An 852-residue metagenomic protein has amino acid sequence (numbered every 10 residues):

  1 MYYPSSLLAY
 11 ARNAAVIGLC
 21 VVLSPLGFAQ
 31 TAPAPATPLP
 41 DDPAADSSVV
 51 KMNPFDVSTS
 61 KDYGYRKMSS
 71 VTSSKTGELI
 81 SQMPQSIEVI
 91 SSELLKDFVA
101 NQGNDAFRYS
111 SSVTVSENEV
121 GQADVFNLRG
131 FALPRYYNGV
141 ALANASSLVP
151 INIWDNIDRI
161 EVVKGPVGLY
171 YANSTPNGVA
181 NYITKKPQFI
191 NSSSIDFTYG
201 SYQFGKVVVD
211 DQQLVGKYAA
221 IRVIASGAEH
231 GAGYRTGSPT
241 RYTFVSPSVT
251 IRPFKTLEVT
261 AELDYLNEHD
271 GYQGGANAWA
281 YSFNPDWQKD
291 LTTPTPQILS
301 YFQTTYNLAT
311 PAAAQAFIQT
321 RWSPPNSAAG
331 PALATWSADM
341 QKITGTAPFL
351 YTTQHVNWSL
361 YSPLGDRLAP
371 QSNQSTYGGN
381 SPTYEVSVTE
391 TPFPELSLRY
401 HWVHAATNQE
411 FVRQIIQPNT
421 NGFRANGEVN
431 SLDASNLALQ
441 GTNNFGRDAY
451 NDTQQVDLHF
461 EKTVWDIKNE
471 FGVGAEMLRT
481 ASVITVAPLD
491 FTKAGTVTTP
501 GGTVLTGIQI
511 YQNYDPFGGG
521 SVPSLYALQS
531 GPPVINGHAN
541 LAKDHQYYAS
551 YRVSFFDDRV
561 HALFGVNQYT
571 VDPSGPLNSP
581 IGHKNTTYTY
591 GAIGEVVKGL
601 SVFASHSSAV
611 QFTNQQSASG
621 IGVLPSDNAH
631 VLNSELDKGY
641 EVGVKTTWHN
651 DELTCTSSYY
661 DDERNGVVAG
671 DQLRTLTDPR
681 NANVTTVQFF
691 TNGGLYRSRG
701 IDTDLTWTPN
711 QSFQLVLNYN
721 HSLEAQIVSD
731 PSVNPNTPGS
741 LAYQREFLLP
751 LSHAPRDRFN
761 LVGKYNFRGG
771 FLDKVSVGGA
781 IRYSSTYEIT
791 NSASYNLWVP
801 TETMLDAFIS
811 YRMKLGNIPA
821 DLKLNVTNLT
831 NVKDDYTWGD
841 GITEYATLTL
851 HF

Functional and structural regions predicted by a protein language model:
N53-I190, V642: Acidic, small-polar-rich N-terminal luminal/periplasmic segments of exported/outer-membrane proteins
D155-D158, L169-V245, P253-L257, F556 (+1 more regions): Outer-membrane beta-barrel translocator/receptor signature
T198-G205, A228-F254, D270-G274, N357-V386 (+8 more regions): Outer-membrane beta-barrel proteins
A232, R241, V245-R252, T256-T389 (+3 more regions): Acidic/polar loop-and-plug regions of large Gram-negative outer-membrane beta-barrel proteins
R252, E262, R447-N451, K468-L489 (+4 more regions): Structural signature of Gram-negative outer-membrane beta-barrels, strongest in the C-terminal barrel of TonB-dependent
T391, R399-V403, Q409-R413, N633-D730: Membrane-embedded beta-barrel scaffold of Gram-negative outer-membrane proteins
R447, H459, K468-F471, I593 (+3 more regions): Conserved C-terminal beta-signal and adjacent last beta-strands/turns of outer-membrane beta-barrel proteins
F555-R559, E663, F690-T790: Gram-negative outer-membrane beta-barrel transporters
